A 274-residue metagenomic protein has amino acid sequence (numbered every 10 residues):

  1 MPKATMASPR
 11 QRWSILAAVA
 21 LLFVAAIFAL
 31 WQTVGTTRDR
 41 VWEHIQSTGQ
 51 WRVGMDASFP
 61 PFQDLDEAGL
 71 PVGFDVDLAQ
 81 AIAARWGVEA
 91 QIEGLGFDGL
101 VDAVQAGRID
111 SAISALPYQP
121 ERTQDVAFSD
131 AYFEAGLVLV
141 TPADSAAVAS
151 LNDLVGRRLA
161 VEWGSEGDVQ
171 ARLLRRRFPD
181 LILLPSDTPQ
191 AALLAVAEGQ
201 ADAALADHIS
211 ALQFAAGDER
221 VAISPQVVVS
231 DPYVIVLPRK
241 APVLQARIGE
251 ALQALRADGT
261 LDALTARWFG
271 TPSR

Functional and structural regions predicted by a protein language model:
R12-A18, T33-A115, P185, D258 (+1 more regions): Extracytoplasmic small-molecule ligand-binding "clamshell" domains of the periplasmic binding protein/Venus flytrap
T37, A143-L151, K240-A246: Short helix-loop capping/hinge motifs at secondary-structure junctions, enriched in acidic/polar residues
T48-A57, L151-G167: Short loop->beta-strand "edge-of-pocket" segments that line small-molecule binding or catalytic clefts across diverse
Q63-E67, A79-V88, L151, G167-P185 (+3 more regions): Ligand-binding cleft/hinge of the Venus flytrap
E89-G96, V161, D180-P189, P225: Short beta-strand-to-loop elements that line the ligand-binding cleft of bilobed periplasmic-binding protein-like
D98-D102, A115-D125, Q170-L173, A195-V229: A ligand-binding cleft/hinge motif common to bilobed small-molecule-binding domains
Y132, P142-L159: Flexible hinge/capping segments at coil-to-helix
F133-T141, H208, L212-Q253, F269-R274: Periplasmic-binding protein-like
